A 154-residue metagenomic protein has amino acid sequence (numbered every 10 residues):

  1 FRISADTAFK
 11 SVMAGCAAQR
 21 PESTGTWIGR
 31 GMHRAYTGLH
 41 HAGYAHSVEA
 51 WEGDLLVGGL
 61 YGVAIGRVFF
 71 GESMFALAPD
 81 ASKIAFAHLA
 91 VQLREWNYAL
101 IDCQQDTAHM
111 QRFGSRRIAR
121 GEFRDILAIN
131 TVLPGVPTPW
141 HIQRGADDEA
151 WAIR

Functional and structural regions predicted by a protein language model:
F1-R154: N-acyltransferase acceptor-side catalytic subdomain
